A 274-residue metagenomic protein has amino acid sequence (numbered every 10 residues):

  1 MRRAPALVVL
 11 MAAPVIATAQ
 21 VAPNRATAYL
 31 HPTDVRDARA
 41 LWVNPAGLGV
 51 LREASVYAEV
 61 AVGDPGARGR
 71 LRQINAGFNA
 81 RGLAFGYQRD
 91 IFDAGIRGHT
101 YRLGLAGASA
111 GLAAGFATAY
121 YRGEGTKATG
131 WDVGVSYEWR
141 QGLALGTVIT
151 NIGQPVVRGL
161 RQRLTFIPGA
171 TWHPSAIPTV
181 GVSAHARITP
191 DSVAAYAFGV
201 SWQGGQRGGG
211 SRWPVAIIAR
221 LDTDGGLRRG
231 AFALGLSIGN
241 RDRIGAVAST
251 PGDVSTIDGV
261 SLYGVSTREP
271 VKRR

Functional and structural regions predicted by a protein language model:
M1-N24, D253-R274: Cleavable N-terminal export/targeting peptides
A17-G82, D258-V260: N-terminal, post-signal peptide beta-strand-biased segments of exported outer-membrane/organellar beta-barrel and other
V21-N24, A84-A186, T250: Outer-membrane pore/translocation modules
D37, A67-R70, G95-R97, G125-K127 (+3 more regions): Short sequence motifs at beta-strands and strand-loop junctions characteristic of Gram-negative outer-membrane
V43, A54-V56, R72-A76, R81 (+6 more regions): Hydrophobic, lipid-facing positions within transmembrane beta-strands of outer-membrane proteins
R52, F78-A84, A108-A113, R140 (+4 more regions): Short, solvent-exposed coil/turn segments at beta-strand boundaries
A61, N79, Q88, A106 (+2 more regions): A structural detector for beta-sheet-dominated domains
G146, V156-L160, L164-R274: Outer membrane beta-barrel transmembrane domains
